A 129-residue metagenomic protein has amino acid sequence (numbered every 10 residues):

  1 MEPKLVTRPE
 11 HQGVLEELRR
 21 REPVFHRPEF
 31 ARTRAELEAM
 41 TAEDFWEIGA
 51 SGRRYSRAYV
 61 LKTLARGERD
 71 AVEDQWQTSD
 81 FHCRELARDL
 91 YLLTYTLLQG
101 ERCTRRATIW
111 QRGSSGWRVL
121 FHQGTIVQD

Functional and structural regions predicted by a protein language model:
M1-A39, D44-D129: A beta-strand edge to alpha-helix "cap/lid" segment located at domain peripheries
